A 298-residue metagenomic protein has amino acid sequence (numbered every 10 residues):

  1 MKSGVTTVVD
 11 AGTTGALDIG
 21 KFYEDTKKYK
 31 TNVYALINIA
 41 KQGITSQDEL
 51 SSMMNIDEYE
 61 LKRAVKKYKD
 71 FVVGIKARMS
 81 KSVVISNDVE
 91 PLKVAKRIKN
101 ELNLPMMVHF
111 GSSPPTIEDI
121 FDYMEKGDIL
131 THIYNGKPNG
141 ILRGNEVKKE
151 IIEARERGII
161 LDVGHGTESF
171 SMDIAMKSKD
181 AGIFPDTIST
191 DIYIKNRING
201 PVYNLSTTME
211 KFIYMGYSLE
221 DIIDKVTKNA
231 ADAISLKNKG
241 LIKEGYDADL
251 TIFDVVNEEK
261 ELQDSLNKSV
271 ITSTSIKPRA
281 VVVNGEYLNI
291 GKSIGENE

Functional and structural regions predicted by a protein language model:
M1-S80: Divalent-metal coordination cores built from histidine and acidic residues
G4, F22, I75, L130 (+6 more regions): Divalent metal-coordination and catalytic microenvironments
T6-T7, G74, I129, T187 (+1 more regions): Residues at the N-termini of beta-strands
K21-F22, T45-S51, N87-V89, I117-F121 (+1 more regions): Short acidic, glycine/serine/threonine-rich loops at helix termini
A77-K177, G182-N199: Active-site core of metal-dependent hydrolases
D173-V255: His/Asp/Glu-enriched, well-ordered alpha-helical/loop segment that forms or immediately abuts the divalent-metal
D247-N297: C-terminal cap of metal-dependent C-N hydrolases
